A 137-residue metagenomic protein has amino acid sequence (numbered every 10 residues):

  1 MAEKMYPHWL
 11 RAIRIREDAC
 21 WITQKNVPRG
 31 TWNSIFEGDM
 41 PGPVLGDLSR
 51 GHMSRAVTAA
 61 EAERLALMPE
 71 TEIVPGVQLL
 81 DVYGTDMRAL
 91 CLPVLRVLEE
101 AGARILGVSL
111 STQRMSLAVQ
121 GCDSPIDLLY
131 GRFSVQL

Functional and structural regions predicted by a protein language model:
M1-L137: A conserved regulatory-domain signal marking ACT and ACT-like small-molecule sensing domains and adjacent regulatory
